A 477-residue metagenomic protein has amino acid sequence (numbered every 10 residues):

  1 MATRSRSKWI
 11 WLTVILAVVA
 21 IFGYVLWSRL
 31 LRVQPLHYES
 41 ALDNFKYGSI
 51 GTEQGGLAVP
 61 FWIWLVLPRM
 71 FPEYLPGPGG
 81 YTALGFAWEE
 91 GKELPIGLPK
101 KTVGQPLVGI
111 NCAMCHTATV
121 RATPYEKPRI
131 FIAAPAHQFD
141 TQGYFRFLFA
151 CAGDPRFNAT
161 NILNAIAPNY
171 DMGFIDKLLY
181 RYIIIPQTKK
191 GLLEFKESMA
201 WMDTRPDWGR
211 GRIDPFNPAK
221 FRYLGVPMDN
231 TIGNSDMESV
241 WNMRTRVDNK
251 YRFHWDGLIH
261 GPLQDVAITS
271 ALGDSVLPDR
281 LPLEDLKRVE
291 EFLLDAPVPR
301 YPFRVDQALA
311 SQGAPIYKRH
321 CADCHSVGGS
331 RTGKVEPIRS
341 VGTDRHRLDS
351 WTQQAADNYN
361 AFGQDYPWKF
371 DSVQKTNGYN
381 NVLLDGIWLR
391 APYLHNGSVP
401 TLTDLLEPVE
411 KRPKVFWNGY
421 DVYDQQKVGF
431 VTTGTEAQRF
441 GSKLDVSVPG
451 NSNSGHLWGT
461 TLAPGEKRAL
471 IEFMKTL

Functional and structural regions predicted by a protein language model:
M1-S5: N-terminal Lys/Arg-rich, disordered targeting/topogenic segments
R6-L477: Periplasmic c-type cytochrome electron-transfer domains
